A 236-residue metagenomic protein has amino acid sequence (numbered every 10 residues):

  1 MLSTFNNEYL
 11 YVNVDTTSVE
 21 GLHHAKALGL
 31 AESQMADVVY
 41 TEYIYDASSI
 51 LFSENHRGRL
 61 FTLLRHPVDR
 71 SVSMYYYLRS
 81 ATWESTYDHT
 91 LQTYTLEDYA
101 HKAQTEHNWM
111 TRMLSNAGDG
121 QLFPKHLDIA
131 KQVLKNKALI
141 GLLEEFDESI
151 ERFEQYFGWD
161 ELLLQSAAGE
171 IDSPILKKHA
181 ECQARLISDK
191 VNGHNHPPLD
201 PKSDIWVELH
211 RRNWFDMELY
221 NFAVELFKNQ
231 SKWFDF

Functional and structural regions predicted by a protein language model:
M1-F236: Membrane-interface amphipathic segments in extracytoplasmic regions
